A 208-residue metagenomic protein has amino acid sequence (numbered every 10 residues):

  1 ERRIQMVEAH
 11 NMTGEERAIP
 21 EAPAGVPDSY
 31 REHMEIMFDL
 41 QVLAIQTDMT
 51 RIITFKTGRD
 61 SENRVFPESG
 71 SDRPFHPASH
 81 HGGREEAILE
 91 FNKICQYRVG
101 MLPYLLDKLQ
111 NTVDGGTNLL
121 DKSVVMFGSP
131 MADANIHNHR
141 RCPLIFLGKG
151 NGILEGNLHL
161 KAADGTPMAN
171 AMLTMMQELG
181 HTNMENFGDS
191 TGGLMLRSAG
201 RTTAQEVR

Functional and structural regions predicted by a protein language model:
E1-R208: Ligand-binding pockets and gating/stacking loops
